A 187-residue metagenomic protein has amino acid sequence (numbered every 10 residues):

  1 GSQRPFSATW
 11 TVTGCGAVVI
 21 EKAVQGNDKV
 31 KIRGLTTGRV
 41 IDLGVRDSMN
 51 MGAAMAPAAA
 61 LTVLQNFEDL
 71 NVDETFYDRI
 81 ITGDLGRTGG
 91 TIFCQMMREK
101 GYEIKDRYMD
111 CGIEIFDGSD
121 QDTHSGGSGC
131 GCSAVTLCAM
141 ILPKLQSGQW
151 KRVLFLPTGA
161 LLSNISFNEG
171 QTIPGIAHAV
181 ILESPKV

Functional and structural regions predicted by a protein language model:
G1-L64, D69-V72, D106-I113, R152-T158 (+1 more regions): Condensing-enzyme catalytic core mediating Claisen C-C bond formation in acyl metabolism
W10, C15-V24, S128-Q149: Active-site-proximal alpha-helical scaffold in enzymes
G26-N27, R39, R98-T136: Conserved catalytic cysteine-centered active-site region of acyl-thioester-dependent Claisen-condensing enzymes
N50, A54, A58-T75, T88-M97 (+4 more regions): Conserved active-site "lid/cap" helical segment
T75-G83, L154: Short glycine-rich phosphate-binding loop at a beta-alpha junction
T82-T88, G131, T158-S163: Gly/Ser/Thr-rich loops at beta-strand to alpha-helix junctions that form or flank small-molecule/cofactor-binding
L85-K100, I165-T172: Short glycine/threonine-rich loop-to-helix capping motif typified by GTGT followed within a few residues by an Asp-Pro
M140, L162, Q171-I173: Cys-dependent condensing catalytic cores that perform Claisen condensation/acyl-transfer in fatty-acid/polyketide
